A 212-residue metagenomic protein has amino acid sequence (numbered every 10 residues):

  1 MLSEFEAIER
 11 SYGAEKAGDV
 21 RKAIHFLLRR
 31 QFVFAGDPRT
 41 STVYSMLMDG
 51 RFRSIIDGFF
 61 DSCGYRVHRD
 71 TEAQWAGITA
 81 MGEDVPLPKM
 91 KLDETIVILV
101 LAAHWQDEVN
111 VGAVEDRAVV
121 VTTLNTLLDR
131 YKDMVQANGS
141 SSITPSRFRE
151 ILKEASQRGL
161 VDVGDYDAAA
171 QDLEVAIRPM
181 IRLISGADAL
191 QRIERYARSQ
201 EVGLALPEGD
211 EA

Functional and structural regions predicted by a protein language model:
M1-P86: Eukaryotic partner-binding/assembly regions in large regulatory complexes
S11-E15, G82-V121: Short alpha-helical segments that sit at the start of domains
F34-V43, G112-D133: Short acidic, hydrophobic short linear motifs in intrinsically disordered regions
M48-I55, N138-Q157: Short amphipathic alpha-helical interaction segments
S62-R69, L152, S156-A168: A short, conserved structural fragment
Q74-I78, A168-R178: Minor-groove-contacting beta-hairpin "wing" of winged helix-turn-helix DNA-binding domains
K89, I177-A212: Short, amphipathic alpha-helical interaction segments positioned at domain boundaries
V111-V119, N138-I143, G164-D165: Short acidic, glycine/proline-enriched loop segments that cap or flank alpha-helices
